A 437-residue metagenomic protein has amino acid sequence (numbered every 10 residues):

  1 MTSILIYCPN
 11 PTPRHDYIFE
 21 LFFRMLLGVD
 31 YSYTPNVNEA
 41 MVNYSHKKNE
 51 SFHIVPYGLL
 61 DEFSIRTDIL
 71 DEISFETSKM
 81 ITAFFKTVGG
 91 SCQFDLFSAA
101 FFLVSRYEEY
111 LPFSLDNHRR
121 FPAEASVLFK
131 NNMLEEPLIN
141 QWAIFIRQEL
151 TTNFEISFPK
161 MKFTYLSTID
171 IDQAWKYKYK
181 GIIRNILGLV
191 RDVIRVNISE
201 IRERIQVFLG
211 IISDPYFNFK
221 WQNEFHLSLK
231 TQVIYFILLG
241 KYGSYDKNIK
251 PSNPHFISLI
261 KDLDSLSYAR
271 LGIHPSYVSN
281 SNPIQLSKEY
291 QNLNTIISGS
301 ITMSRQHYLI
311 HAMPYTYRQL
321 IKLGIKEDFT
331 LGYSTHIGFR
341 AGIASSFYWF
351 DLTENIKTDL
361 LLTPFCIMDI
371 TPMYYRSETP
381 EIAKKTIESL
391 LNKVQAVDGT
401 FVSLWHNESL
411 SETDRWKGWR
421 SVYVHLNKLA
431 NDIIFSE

Functional and structural regions predicted by a protein language model:
M1-P254, S345, L352-E437: Terminal accessory/targeting
V37, Y277-I356, D414-W416: Catalytic domains of cell-wall/extracellular-matrix polysaccharide-remodeling enzymes, centered on de-N-acetylation
D170, H274, L320: Conserved hydrophobic/aromatic pocket- or pore-lining residues that grip, position, or stack substrates in active sites
Q173-Y177, I198-E200, N223-H311: Metal-dependent polysaccharide deacetylase catalytic core of the NodB/CE4 family, i.e., the active-site-bearing domain
L271-G272, H336-R340, G399: Glycine-centered flexibility motif
G272-H274, T330-G332, L404-E408: Short acidic/histidine-rich active-site segments
